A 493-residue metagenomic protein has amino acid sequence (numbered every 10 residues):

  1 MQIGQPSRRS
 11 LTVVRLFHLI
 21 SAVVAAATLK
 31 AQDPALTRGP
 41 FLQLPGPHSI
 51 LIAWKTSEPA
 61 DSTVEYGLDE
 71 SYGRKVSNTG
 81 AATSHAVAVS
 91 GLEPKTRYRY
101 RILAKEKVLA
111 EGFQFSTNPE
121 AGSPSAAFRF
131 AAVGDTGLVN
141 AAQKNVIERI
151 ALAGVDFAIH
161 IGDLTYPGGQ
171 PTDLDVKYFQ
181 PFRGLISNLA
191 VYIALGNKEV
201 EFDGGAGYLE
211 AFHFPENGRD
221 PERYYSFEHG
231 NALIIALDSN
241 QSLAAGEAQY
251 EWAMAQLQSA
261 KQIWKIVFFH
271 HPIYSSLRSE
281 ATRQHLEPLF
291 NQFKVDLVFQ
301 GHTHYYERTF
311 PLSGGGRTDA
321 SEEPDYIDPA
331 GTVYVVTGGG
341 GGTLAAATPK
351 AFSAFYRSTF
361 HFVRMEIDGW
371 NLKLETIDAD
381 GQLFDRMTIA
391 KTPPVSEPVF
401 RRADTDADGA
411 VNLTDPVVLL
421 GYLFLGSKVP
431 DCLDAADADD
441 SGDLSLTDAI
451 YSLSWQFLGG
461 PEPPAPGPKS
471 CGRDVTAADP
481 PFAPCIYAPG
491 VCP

Functional and structural regions predicted by a protein language model:
M1-V14: N-terminal secretory signal peptides that target proteins for export/translocation
V14-A26: Bacterial N-terminal signal peptides
A31-A132, G137, K144, E148-A153 (+3 more regions): Acidic, histidine-bearing metal-coordination/catalytic regions of metal-dependent phosphoesterases
W54, Y98, D135, I150 (+10 more regions): Divalent metal-coordination and catalytic microenvironments
R97-P119, P171-W264, H285-L286, N291-L297 (+1 more regions): Extended active-site neighborhood of metal-dependent phosphoesterases/phosphodiesterases
A127-A194: Conserved, compact domain cores that house catalytic/ligand-binding motifs in diverse enzymes and effector modules
A260-L277: Short acidic, glycine-rich surface-loop motifs adjacent to enzyme active sites
P393-P493: Cellulosome-associated attachment modules in secreted, modular CAZymes
